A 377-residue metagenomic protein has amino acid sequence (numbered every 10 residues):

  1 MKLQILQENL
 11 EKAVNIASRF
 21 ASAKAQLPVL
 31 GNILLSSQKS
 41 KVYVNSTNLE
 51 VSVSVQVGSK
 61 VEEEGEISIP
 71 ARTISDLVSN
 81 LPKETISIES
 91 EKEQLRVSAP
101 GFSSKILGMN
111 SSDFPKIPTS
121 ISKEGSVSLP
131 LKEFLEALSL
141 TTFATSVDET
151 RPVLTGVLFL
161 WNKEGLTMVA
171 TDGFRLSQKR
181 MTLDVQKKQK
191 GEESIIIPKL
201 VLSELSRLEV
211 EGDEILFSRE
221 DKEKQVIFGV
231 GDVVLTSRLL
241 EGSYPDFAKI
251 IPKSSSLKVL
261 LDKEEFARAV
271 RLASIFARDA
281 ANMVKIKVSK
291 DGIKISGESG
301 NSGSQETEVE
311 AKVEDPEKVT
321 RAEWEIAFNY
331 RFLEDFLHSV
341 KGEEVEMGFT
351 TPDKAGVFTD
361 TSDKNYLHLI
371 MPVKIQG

Functional and structural regions predicted by a protein language model:
M1-G377: Structural preference for solvent-exposed beta-strand-turn elements and adjacent flexible terminal/loop segments within
